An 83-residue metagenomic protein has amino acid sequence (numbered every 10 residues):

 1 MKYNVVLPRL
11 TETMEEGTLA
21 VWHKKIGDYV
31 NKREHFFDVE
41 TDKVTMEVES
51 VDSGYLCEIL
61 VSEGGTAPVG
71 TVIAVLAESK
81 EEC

Functional and structural regions predicted by a protein language model:
M1-C83: Mobile cofactor-carrier "swinging-arm" domains
